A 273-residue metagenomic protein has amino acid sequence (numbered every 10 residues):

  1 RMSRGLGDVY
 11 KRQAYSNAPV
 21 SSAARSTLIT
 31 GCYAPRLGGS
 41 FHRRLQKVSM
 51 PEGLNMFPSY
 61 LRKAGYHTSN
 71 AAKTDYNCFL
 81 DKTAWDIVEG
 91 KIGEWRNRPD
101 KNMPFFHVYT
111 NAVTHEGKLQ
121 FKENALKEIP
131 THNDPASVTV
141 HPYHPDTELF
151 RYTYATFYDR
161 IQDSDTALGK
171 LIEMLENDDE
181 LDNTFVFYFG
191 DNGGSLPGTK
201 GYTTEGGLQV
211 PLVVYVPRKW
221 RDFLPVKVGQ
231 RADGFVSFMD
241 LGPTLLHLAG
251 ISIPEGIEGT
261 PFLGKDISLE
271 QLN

Functional and structural regions predicted by a protein language model:
R1-Y10: Single conserved hydrophobic/aromatic residue that forms the stacking wall/gate of nucleotide- or nucleobase-binding
D8, R62-G65, D179, G250: Glycine-centered loop/turn motif at secondary-structure junctions
R12-A14, L37-G38, F223-V226: Short, hydrophobic secondary-structure boundary micro-motifs
Y15-S16, A72: Residue-level recognition of beta-strand->loop/alpha-helix junctions
A18-P19, Y76, N97-G242, L246-L269: Active-site-proximal cap/lid insertion segments
A23-Q120, T260-N273: Catalytic-site neighborhoods of secreted/periplasmic enzymes that process anionic sulfate/phosphate groups
